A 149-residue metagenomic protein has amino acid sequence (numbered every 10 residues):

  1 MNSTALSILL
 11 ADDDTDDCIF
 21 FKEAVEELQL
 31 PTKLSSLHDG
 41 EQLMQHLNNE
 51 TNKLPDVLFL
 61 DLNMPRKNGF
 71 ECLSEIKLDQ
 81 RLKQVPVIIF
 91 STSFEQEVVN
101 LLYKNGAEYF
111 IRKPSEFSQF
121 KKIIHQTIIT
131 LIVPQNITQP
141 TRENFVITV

Functional and structural regions predicted by a protein language model:
D12, L60-D61: Active-site residues of response regulator receiver
T15-D39: Two-component/phosphorelay signaling modules centered on CheY-like receiver
S36-V57, F120: Acidic, metal-coordinating helix/loop segments flanking the phosphotransfer/catalytic sites of two-component signaling
M64: Receiver (REC) domain active-site loop signature in two-component systems and cognate sites in sensor histidine kinases
K113: A Lys-centered signature of the CheY-like receiver
K122-V149: CheY-like receiver
